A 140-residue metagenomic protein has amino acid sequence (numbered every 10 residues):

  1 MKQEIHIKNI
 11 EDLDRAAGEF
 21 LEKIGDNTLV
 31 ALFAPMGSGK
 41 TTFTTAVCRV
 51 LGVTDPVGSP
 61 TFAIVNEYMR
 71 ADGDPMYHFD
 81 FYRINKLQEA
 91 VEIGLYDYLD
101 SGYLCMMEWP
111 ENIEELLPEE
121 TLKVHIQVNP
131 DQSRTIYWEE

Functional and structural regions predicted by a protein language model:
M1-E19: N-terminal pre-Walker A segment at the start of P-loop NTPase domains
Q3, R49, Q88-A90, Y96-E140: Short phosphate-coordinating micro-motif centered on Lys-Gly-acidic
L21-N27: Phosphate-binding P-loop
L29-A31: Short hydrophobic/aromatic beta-strand immediately N-terminal to the Walker A/P-loop
F33-P35: P-loop (Walker A) phosphate-binding loop of NTP-binding proteins
K40: Conserved lysine of the Walker
V53-Y68: Short beta-strand-centered segment that lines the nucleotide-binding/catalytic pocket of NTP-utilizing
